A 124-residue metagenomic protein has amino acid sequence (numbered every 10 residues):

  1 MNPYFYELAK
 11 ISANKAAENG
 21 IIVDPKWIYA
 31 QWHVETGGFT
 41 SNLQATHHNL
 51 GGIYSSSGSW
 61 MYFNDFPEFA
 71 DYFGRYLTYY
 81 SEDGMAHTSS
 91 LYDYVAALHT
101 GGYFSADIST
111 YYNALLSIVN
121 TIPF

Functional and structural regions predicted by a protein language model:
M1-F124: Catalytic cores of secreted/periplasmic lytic hydrolases that degrade extracellular macromolecules
